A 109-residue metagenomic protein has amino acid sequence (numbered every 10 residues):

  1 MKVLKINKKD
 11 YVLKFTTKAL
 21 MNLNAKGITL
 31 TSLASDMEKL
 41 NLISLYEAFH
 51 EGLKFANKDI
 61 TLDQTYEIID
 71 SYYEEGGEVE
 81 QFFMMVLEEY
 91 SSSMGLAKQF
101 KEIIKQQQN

Functional and structural regions predicted by a protein language model:
K2-K5, M21, A25-M37, I43 (+1 more regions): Charged interaction scaffolds used for protein-protein
I6-Y11: Glycine-centered positions within short beta-strands or beta-hairpins
T16: Residue-level signal for threonine
L42, Y46-E51: An amphipathic alpha-helix signature
